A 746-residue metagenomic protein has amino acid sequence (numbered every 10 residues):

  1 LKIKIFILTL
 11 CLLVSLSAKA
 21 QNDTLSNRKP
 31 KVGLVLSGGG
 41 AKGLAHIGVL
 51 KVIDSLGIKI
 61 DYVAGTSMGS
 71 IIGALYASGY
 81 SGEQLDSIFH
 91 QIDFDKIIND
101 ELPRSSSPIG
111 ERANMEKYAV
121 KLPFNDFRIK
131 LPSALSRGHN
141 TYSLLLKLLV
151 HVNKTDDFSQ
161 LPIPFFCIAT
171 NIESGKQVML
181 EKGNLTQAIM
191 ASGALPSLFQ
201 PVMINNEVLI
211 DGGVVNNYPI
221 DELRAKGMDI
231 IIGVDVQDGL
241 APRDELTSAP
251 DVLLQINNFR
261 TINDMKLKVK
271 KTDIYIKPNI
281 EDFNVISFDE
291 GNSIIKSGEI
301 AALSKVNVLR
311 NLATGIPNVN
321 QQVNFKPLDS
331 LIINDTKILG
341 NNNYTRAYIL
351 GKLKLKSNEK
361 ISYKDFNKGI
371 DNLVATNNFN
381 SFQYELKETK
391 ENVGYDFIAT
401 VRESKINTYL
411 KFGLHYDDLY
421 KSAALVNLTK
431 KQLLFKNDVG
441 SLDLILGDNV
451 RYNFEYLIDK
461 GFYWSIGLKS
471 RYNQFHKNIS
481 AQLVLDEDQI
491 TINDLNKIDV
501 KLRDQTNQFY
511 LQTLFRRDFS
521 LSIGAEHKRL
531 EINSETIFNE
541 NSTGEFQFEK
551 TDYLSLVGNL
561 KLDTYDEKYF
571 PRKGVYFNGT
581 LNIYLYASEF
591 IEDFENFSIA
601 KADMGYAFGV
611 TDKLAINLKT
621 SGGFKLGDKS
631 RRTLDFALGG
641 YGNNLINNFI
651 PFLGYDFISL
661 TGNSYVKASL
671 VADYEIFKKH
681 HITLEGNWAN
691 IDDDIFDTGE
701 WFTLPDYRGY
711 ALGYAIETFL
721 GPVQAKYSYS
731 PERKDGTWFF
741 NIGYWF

Functional and structural regions predicted by a protein language model:
L1-I7: Bacterial N-terminal signal peptides that target proteins for export
I7-S15: Bacterial N-terminal signal peptides
L16-A20: Sec/Tat signal peptide C-region and signal peptidase I cleavage site
Q21-T66, A74-D371, A375-E388, V401-I406: Patatin-like phospholipase
Q383, E391-V557, Y565, L638-I650 (+4 more regions): Gram-negative/organellar outer-membrane beta-barrel architecture
F412-L414, Y553-F677: C-terminal outer-membrane beta-barrel translocator/porin domains of Gram-negative envelope proteins and their
W464, F515-F519, V610-L614, I676-H680: Secondary-structure transition into beta-strands, especially the periplasmic turns and strand N-termini that construct
